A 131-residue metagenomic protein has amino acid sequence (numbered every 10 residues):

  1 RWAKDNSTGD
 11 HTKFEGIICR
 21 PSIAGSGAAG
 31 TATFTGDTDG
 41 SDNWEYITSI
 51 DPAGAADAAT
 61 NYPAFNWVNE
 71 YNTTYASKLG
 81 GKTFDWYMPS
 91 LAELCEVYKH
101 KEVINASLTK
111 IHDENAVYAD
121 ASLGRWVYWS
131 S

Functional and structural regions predicted by a protein language model:
R1-A76, W86, G124-Y128: Extracellular adhesion/carbohydrate-recognition regions
F65-Y87, L91-S131: An exposed tryptophan-centered "aromatic clamp" motif
